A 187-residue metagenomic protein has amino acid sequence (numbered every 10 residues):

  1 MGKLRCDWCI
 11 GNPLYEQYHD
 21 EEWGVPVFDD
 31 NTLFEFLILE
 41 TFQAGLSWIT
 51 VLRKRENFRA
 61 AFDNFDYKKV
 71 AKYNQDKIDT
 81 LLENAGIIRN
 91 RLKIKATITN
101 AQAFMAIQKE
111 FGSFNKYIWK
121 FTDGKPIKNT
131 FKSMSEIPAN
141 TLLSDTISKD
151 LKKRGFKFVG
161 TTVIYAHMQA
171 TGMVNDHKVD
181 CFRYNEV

Functional and structural regions predicted by a protein language model:
M1-V187: HhH-family (HhH-GPD) DNA N-glycosylase catalytic core used in base-excision repair
